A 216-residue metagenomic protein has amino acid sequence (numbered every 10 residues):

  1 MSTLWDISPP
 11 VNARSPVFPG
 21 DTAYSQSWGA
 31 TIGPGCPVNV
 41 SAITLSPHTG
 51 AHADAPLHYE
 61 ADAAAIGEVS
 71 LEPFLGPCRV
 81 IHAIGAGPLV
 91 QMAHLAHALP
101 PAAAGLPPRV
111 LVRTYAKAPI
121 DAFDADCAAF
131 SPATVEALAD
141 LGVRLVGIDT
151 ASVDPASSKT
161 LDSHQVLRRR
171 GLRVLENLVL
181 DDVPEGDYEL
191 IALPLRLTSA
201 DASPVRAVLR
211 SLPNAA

Functional and structural regions predicted by a protein language model:
M1-A216: Active-/binding-site microenvironments in catalytic and ligand-binding cores
